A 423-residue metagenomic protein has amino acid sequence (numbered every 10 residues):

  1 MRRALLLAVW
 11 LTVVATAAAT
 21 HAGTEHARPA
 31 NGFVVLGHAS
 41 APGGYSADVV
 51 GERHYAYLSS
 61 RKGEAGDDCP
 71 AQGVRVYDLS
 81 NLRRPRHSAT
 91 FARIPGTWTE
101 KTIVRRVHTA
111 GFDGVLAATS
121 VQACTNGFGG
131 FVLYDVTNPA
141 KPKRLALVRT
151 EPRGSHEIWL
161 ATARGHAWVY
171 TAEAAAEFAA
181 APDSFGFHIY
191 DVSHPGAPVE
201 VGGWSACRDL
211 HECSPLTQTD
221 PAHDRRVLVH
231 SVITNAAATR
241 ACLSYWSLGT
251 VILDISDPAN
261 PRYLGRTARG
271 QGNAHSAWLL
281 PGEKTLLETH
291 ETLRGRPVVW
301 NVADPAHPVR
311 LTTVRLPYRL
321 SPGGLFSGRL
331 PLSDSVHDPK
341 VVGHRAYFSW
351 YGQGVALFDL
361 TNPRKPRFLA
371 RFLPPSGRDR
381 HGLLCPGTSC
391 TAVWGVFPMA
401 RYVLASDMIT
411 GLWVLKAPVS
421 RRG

Functional and structural regions predicted by a protein language model:
M1-A4: Positively charged n-region of N-terminal signal peptides that target proteins for export
L6-A17: Bacterial N-terminal signal peptides
A19-G423: Feature marking well-ordered beta-strand scaffolds used for ligand recognition
